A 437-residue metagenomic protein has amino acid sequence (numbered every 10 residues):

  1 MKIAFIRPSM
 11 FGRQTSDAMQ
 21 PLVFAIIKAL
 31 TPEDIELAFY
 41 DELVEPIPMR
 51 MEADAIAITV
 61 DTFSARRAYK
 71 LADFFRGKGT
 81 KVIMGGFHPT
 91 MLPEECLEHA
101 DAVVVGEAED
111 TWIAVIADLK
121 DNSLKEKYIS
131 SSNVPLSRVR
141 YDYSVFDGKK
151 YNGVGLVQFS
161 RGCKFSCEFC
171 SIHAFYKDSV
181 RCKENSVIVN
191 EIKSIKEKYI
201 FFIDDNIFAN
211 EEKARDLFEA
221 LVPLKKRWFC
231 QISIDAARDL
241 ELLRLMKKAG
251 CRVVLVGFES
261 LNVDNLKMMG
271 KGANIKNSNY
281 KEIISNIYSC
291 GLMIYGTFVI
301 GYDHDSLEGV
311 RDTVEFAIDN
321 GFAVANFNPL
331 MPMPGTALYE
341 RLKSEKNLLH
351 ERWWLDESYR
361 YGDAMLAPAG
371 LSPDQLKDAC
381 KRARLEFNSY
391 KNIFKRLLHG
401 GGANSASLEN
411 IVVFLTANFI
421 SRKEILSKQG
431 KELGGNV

Functional and structural regions predicted by a protein language model:
M1-P8, R13, E33-F39, D54 (+4 more regions): Radical SAM enzyme core and accessory elements
M1-Y199: Acidic, low-complexity intrinsically disordered segments
G12-Q14, V263-M269, A337: A short acidic, helix-capping loop that chelates divalent metal ions and anchors anionic groups
T31-E36, I283-I294, N320, E386: A structural motif corresponding to the C-terminal end of an alpha-helix and its immediate exit/capping segment
A53-T62, D216-L221, K225, S306-F322 (+1 more regions): Short, electropositive alpha-helical surface patch
I83-M84, V104, Y128, F229-Q231 (+2 more regions): Structural detector of well-ordered beta-strand residues that form the stable sheet scaffold of enzyme domains
E95-A114, L245-V254, D312-F327: Structural recognition of alpha->loop->beta junctions
V139-Y295, Y302, L307-E308, E315: Radical SAM [4Fe-4S] cluster-binding motif and immediate context
